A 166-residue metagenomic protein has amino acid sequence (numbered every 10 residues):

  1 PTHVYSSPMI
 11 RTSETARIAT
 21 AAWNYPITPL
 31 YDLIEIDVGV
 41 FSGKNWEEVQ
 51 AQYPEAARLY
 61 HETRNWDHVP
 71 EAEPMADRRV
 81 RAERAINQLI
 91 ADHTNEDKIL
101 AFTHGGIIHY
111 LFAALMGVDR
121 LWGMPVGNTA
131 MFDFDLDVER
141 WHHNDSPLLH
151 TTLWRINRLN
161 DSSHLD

Functional and structural regions predicted by a protein language model:
P1-R58: Phosphate-coordination/substrate-recognition cap region in phosphate-metabolizing enzymes
T2, D97-T103: Generic beta-sheet signal
S6-S7, V80, F102-T103: Short beta-strand scaffold positions
I18, Y110-A114: Active-site signature of alpha/beta-hydrolase-fold catalytic machinery across serine- and Asp/Cys-nucleophile hydrolases
Y25, I36-E48, A91, N95-D97 (+1 more regions): Acidic, low-complexity terminal tails and accessory targeting/binding regions of phosphate-metabolizing enzymes
A56-D77: Short glycine/proline- and acidic residue-enriched helix-loop micro-motifs that form flexible lids or anion-recognition
R79, E83-A91, F112: Generic structural signal for well-ordered alpha-helical scaffold segments
G105-H109, A130: GST superfamily/GST-like fold recognition
